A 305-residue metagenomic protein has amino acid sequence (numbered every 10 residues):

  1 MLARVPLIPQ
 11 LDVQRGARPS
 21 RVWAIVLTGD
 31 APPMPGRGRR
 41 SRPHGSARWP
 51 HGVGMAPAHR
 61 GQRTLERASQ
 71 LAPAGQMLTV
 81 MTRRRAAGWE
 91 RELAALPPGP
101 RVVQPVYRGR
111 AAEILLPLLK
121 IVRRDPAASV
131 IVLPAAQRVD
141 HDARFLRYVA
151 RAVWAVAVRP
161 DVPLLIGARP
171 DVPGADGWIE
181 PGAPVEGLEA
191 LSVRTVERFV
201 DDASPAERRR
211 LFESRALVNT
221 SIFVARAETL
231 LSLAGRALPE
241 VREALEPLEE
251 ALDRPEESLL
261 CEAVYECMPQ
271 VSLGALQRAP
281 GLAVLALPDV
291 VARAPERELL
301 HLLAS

Functional and structural regions predicted by a protein language model:
L2-R159: Conserved N-terminal catalytic core of the sugar/cofactor nucleotidyltransferase
Q14, L119-I121, V153-V156, G167-P170 (+3 more regions): A generic local secondary-structure boundary/capping motif
A24, R101-V102, P163-L165, L282-V284: Conserved beta-strand scaffold positions in the cores of enzyme catalytic domains, especially in NTP/NDP-utilizing
A86-G88, R138-D140, V172-G174, L231 (+1 more regions): Short, active-site-adjacent cap segments at secondary-structure transitions
Y107-A112, D171-G174, S204-A206, V290-R293: A short acidic, often aromatic-flanked loop/helix-cap motif at beta-alpha or helix-coil junctions that lines enzyme
P117, A136, I166, I179 (+1 more regions): Residue-level signal for inorganic ion chemistry
D142-A190: Basic phosphate/pyrophosphate-binding loop/patch that engages nucleotide-derived ligands
W178-S305: Catalytic core of tubulin tyrosine ligase-like
